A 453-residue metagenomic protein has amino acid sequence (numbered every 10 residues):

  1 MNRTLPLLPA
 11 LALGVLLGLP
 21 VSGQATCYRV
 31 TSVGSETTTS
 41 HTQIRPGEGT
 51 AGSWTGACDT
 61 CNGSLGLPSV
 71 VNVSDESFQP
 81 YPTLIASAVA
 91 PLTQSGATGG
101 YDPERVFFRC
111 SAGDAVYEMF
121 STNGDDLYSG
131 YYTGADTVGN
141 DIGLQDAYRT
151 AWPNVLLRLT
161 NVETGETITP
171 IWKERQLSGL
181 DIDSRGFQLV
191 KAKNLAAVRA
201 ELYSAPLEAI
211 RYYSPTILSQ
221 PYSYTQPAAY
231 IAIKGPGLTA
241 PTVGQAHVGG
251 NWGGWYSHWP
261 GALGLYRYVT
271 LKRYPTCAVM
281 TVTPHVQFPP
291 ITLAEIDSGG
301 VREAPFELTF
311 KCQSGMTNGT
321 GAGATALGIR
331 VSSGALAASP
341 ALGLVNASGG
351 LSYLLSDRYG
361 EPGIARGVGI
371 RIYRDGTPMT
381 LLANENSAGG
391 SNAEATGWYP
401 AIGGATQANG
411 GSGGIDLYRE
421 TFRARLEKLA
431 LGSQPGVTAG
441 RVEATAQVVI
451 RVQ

Functional and structural regions predicted by a protein language model:
M1, V15, N346: Extended interaction regions within the primary functional domain
M1-P9: Bacterial N-terminal signal peptides that target proteins for export
G18-S22: N-terminal signal peptide c-region/cleavage motif recognized by signal peptidases
G23-Q453: Mature extracellular/passenger domains of Gram-negative fimbrial/pilin and adhesin proteins
